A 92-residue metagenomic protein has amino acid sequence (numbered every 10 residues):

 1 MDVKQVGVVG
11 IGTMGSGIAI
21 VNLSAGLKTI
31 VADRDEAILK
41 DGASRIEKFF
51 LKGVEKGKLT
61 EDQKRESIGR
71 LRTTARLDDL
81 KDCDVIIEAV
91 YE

Functional and structural regions predicted by a protein language model:
M1-K52, R72: NAD(P)+-binding Rossmann beta1-loop-alpha1 motif at the extreme N-terminus of oxidoreductases
R34, I38, K52-E92: Rossmann-like NAD(P)-binding element
